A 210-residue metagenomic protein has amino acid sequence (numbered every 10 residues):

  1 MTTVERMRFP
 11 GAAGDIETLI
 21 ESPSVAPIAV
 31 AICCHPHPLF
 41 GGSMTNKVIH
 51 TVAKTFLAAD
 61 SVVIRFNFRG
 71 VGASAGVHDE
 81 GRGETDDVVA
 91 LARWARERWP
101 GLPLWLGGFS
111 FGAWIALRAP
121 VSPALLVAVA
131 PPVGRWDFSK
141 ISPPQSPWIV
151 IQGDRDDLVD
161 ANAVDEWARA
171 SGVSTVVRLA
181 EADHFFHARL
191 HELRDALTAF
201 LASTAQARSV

Functional and structural regions predicted by a protein language model:
F9-G11, D15-G101: Serine-hydrolase catalytic machinery in alpha/beta-hydrolase-like enzymes
P36-H37, A128-D137, G153, A182: Active-site nucleophile loop of the alpha/beta-hydrolase fold
G76, A182-R194: Catalytic histidine-centered segment of alpha/beta-hydrolase-like enzymes
D86-S146: Primarily recognizes the serine-hydrolase "nucleophile elbow" in alpha/beta-hydrolase and SGNH/GDSL folds
P144-Q152, D156: Short beta-strand/loop motif that positions the catalytic acidic residue of the alpha/beta-hydrolase fold
D154-V159, D183-F185: Acidic catalytic loop of the alpha/beta-hydrolase fold
V159-A168: Short alpha-helix in the alpha/beta-hydrolase fold that links the catalytic acid
R169-F185: Catalytic histidine neighborhood in serine/cysteine hydrolases with alpha/beta-hydrolase-type architecture
